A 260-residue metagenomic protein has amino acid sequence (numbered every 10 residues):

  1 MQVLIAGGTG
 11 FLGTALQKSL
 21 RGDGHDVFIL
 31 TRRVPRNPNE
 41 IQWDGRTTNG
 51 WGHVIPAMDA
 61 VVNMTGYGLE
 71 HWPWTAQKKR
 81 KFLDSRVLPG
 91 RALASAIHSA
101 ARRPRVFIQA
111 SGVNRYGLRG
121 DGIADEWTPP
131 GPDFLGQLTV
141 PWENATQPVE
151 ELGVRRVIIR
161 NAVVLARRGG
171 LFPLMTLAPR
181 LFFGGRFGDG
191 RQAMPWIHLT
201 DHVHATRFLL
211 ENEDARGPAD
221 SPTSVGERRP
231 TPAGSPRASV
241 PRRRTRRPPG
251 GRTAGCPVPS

Functional and structural regions predicted by a protein language model:
V3-D23: N-terminal Rossmann NAD(P)H-binding glycine-rich loop of SDR-like oxidoreductase domains
P35, N39-P89: NAD(P)H-binding glycine-rich loop region in Rossmannoid oxidoreductase-like domains and their noncatalytic homologs
D84, L88, L118-I158: Catalytic helix-loop patch of NAD(P)-dependent Rossmann-fold dehydrogenases
R91-D133: Conserved Rossmann-fold NAD(P)-dependent oxidoreductase catalytic core, especially the SDR/UDP-sugar
P130-L135, R160-G169, D189-L199: Glycine-rich "substrate-gating" loop/helix at the edge of Rossmann-like oxidoreductase active sites
V140, L152-V154, L165-L174, F208-A219: Glycine/proline-rich active-site loop of Rossmann-fold NAD(P)-dependent oxidoreductases
T176-G184, R191-G226: Alpha-helical substrate-binding/gating segment
N212-P259: Mid/C-terminal beta-alpha module of Rossmann-like enzyme folds, strongest in SDR-family dehydrogenases/epimerases
